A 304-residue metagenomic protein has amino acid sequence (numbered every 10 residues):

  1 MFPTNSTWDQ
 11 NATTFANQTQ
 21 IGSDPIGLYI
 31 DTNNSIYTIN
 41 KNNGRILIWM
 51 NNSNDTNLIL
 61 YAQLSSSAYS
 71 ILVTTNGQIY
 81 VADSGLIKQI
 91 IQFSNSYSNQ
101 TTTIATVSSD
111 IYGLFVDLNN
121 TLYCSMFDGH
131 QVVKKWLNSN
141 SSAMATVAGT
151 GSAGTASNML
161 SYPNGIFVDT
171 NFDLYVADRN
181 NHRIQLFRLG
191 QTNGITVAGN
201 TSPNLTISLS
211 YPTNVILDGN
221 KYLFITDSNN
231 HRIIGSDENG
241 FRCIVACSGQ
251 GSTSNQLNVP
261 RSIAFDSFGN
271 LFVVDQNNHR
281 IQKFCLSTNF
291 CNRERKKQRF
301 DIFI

Functional and structural regions predicted by a protein language model:
M1-N11, N140: Blade/loop signatures of beta-propeller domains
T13-T19, D55-A62, N99-A105, A145-A156 (+2 more regions): A short beta-strand motif characteristic of beta-propeller blades
I21-N33, L64-I79, V107-L122, A156-D173 (+2 more regions): Beta-rich, blade/repeat-based domains predominating in secreted/periplasmic proteins but also intracellular
Y37-I39, Y80-D83, Y123-M126, Y175-A177 (+5 more regions): Residue position within the beta-strands of beta-propeller blades
G44-L47, I87-I91, H130-V133, H182-Q185 (+2 more regions): Structural signal for beta-propeller blades
M50-N54, F93-S98, W136-N140, R188-T192 (+2 more regions): Short loop/turn segments that connect beta-strands within beta-propeller blades
N99-N193: Solenoidal tandem-repeat scaffolds enriched in leucines and small polar residues
N258-I304: Blade-level signature of beta-propeller repeat domains, shared across WD40, Kelch, NHL, RCC1 and BNR/Asp-box propellers
